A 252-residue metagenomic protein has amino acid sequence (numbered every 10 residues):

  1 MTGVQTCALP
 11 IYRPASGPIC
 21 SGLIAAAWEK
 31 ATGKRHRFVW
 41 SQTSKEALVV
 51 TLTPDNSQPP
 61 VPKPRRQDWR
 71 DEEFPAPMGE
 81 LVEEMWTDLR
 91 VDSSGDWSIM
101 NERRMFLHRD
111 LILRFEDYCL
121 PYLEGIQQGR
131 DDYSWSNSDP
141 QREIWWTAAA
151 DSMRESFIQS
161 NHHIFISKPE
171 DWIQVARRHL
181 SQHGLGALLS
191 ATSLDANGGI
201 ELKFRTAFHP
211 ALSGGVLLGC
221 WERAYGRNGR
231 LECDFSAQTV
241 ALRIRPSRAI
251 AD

Functional and structural regions predicted by a protein language model:
M1, S167-D195: Intrinsic, low-complexity N-terminal interaction/targeting segments
T2-L9: Short, small-residue-biased leader/transition segments that mark boundaries at the very start of proteins
P10, L23-I24, W28, F115-W145 (+5 more regions): Short, structured motif recognition centered on aromatic/hydrophobic residues
P10-I19, A25-K45, E201-T206, R223-D234: A cross-kingdom feature marking solvent-exposed beta-strand/loop segments within repeated, beta-rich binding/scaffold
R13-I19, I166-E170, A207-G215: Ordered, soluble secondary-structure elements with a strong preference for glycine-centered loop motifs and nearby
I19-K30, V61-E73, L212-R223, D252: Extended Gly/Ser/Thr-rich low-complexity repeat segments, especially those forming or decorating extracellular
R35-S94, L185-A196, R205, R227-D252: Short terminal or interdomain "cap/linker" segment that borders an active site or interface and mediates
R70-A149: Conserved small-residue-rich
